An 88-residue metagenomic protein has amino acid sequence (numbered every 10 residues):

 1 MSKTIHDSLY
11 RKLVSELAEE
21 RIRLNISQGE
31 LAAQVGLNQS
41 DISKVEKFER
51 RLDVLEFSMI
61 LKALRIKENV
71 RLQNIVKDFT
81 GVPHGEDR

Functional and structural regions predicted by a protein language model:
M1-R23: A short, Lys/Arg-rich alpha-helix, primarily the initiator
S2-K3, V70-R88: Short, charged recognition helix plus adjacent turn of helix-turn-helix-like nucleic-acid-binding domains
S15-L31, M59, D87: Short basic helix-loop element that most often maps to the first helix and adjoining turn of HTH DNA-binding modules
N25, R51-V54: Residue at a beta-strand N-cap/secondary-structure junction
N25-K44: Short alpha-helical DNA-recognition segment
D53-L72: DNA major-groove recognition helix of helix-turn-helix/homeodomain DNA-binding modules
